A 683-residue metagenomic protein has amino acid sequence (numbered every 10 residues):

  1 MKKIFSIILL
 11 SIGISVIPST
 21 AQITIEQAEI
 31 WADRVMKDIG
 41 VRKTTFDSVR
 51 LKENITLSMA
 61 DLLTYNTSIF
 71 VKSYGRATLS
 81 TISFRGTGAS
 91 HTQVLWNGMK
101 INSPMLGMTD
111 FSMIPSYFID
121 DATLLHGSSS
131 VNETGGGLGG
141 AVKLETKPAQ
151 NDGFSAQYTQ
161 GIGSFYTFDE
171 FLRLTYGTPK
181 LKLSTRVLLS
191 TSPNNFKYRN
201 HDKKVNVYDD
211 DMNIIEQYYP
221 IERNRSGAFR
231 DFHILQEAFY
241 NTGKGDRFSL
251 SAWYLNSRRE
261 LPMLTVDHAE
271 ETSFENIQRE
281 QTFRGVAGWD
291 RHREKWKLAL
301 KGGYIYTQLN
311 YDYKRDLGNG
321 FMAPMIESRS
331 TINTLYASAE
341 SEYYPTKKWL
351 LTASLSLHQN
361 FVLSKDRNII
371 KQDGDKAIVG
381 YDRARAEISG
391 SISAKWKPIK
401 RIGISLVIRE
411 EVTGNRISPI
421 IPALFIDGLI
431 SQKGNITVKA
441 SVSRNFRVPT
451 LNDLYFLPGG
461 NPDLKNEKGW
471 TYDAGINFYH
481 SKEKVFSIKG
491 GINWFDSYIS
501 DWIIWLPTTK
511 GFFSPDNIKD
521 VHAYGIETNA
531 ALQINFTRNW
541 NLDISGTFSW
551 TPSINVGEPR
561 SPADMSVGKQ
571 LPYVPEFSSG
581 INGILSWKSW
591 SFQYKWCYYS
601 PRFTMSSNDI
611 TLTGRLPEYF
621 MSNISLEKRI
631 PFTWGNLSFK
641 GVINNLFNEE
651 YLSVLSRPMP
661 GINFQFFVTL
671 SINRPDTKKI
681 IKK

Functional and structural regions predicted by a protein language model:
E26-N54, T81: N-terminal periplasmic "start-of-domain" segments of outer-membrane beta-barrel proteins
M59-L62, S80-S83, L95, T109-P115 (+3 more regions): N-terminal periplasmic accessory domains that precede and gate Gram-negative outer-membrane beta-barrel machines
A60-S103: Extracytoplasmic beta-strand/coil segments of soluble accessory domains associated with Gram-negative outer-membrane
M99-G127, P458: Short acidic/polar hinge/loop motifs at secondary-structure boundaries that mediate gating or recognition
Y176-N276: Periplasmic-side early beta-strands and strand-to-turn transitions of outer-membrane beta-barrels
L181, R186, F239-T242, T437-S441 (+6 more regions): Conserved C-terminal beta-signal and adjacent last beta-strands/turns of outer-membrane beta-barrel proteins
R293-Y313, S431, T437-K439, N466-Y524 (+1 more regions): Membrane-embedded beta-barrel scaffold of Gram-negative outer-membrane proteins
Q359, K397-I402, W494-Y498, N517-M605: Gram-negative outer-membrane beta-barrel transporters
